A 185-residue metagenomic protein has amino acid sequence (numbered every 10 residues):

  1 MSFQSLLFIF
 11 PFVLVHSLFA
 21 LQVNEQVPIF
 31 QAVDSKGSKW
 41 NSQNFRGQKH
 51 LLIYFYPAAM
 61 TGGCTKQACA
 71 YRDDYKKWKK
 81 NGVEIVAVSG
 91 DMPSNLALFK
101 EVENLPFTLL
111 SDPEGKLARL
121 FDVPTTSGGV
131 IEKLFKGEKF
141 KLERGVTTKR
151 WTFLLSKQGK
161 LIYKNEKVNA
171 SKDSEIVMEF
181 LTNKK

Functional and structural regions predicted by a protein language model:
S5-S17: Bacterial N-terminal signal peptides
L18-Q22: Boundary at the C-terminal end of the N-terminal hydrophobic targeting segment
F30-H50: A short beta-strand-turn-helix
N44-G62, Y71: Short active-site neighborhood of thiol/selenol oxidoreductases, capturing the structured segment around
G47, K167-S171, I176: A short acidic/small-residue loop/turn micro-motif
T61-K66, E179-K185: Short, solvent-exposed cationic patches
T65-R119: Structural microenvironment flanking redox-active thiols in thiol-disulfide oxidoreductases
D112-S171: Thiol/selenol-based redox catalytic cores and closely related redox-interacting motifs
